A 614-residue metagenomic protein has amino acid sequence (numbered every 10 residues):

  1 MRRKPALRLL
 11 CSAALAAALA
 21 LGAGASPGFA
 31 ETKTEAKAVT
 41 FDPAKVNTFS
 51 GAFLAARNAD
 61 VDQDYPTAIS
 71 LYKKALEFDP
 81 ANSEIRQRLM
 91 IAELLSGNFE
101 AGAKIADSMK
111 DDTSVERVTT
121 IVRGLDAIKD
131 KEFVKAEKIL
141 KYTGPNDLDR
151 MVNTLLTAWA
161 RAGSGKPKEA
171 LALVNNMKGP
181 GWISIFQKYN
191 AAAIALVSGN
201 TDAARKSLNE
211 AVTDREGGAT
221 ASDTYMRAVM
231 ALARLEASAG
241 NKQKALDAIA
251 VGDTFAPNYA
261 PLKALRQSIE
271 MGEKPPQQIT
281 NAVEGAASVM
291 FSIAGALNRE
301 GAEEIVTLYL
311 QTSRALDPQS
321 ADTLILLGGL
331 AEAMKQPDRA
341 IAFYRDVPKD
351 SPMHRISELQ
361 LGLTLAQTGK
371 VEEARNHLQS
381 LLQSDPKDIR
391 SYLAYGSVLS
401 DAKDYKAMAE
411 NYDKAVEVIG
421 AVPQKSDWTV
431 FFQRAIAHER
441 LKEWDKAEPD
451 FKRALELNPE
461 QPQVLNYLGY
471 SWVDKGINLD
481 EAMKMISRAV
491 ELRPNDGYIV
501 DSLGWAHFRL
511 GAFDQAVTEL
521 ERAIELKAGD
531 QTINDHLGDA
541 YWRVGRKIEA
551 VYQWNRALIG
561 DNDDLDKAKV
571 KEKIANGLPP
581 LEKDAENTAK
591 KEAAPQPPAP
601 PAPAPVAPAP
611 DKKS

Functional and structural regions predicted by a protein language model:
L15, S26-L89, L95-K104, S114-V118 (+7 more regions): N-terminal leader/linker segments that initiate helical-solenoid repeat arrays
T48, N82, E116, R150 (+14 more regions): Residue-level recognition of tetratricopeptide repeat
R57, I91, L125, W159 (+11 more regions): Residue-level recognition of tetratricopeptide repeat
D62, S96, D130, S164 (+10 more regions): Structural motif corresponding to the intra-repeat A-B loop/turn of tetratricopeptide repeats
F78, M109-T113, P145-N146, G179-G181 (+11 more regions): Structural marker of alpha-solenoid helical repeat scaffolds
I85, T119, N153, Q187 (+12 more regions): TPR alpha-solenoid repeat register
R88-L89, V122, L156, N190 (+12 more regions): Canonical tetratricopeptide repeat
